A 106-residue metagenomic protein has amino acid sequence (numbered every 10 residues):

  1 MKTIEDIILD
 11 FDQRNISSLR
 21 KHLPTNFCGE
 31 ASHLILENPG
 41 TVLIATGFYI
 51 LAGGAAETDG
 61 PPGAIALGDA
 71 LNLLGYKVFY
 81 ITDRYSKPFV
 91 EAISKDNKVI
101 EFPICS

Functional and structural regions predicted by a protein language model:
M1-T41: Positively charged, low-complexity intrinsically disordered leader regions
L19-L23, T41-P62: Short, glycine-rich nucleotide/cofactor-binding loops
T46-F48, D83-R84, F102-I104: Fold-independent oxyanion-binding glycine-rich loops and adjacent beta-strand/coil segments at enzyme active sites
E57-G75: Histidine-anchored nucleotide/phosphate-binding helix
D69-N72, E91, K95: Class I S-adenosyl-L-methionine
K77-D83: Short internal beta-strands
Y85-E91: Short, charged/polar "capping" segments at the starts of alpha-helices and the immediately preceding loops
S94-S106: A glycine-rich helix N-cap at a beta->alpha junction
